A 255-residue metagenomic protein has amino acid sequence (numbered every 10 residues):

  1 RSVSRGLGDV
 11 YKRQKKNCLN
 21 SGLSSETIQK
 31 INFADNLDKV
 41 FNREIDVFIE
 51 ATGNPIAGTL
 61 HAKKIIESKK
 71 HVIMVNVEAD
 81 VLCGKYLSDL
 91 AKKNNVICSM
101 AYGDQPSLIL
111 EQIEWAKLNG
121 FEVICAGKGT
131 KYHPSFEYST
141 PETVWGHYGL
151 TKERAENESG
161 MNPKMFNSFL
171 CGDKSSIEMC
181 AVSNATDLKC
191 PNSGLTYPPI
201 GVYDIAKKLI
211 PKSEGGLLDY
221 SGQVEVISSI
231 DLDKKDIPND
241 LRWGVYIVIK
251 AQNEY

Functional and structural regions predicted by a protein language model:
R1-L7, Y11: Single conserved hydrophobic/aromatic residue that forms the stacking wall/gate of nucleotide- or nucleobase-binding
K12-R43: Conserved N-terminal Rossmann-fold NAD(P) cofactor-binding segment
D35-E67, E78-G84: Beta-loop-alpha module in the N-terminal Rossmann-like domain of NAD(P)-dependent dehydrogenases, especially those
E50-T52, V75-V77, A101, A126: Structural motif
T59, K63-K64, V77-V96, A101-D104 (+1 more regions): Rossmann-fold NAD(P)-binding glycine/threonine-rich loop
H71-I73: A short hydrophobic/small-residue beta-strand
M100-S168, K174: Rossmann-like NAD(P)H-binding beta-loop-alpha module
H147-Y255: C-terminal catalytic/substrate-binding lobe primarily of soluble NAD(P)-dependent oxidoreductases
